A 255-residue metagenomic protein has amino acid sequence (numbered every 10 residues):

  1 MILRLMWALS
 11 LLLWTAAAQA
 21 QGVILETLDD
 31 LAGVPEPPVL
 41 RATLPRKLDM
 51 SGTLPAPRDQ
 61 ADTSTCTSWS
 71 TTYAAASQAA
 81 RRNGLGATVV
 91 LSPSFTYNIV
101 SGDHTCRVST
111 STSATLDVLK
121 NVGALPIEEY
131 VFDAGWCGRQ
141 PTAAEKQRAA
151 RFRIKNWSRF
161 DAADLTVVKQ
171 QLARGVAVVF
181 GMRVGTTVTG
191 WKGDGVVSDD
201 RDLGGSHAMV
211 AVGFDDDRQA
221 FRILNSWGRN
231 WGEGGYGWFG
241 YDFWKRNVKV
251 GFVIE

Functional and structural regions predicted by a protein language model:
M1-W7: Bacterial N-terminal signal peptides that target proteins for export
L9, A20-Q21, V250-G251: Low-complexity, intrinsically disordered short peptide segments enriched in small/polar/basic residues
T15-A17: N-terminal signal peptide c-region/cleavage motif recognized by signal peptidases
Q19-S64, S68-V89, R107-I127: Structured alpha-helical subdomains that flank or immediately precede key functional sites
R41-D49, T72-A76, V100-E255: Predominantly the structural core of cysteine protease catalytic domains
A87-C106: Long, internal stretches of domain cores in catalytic or enzyme-like folds, emphasizing the mature domain core
